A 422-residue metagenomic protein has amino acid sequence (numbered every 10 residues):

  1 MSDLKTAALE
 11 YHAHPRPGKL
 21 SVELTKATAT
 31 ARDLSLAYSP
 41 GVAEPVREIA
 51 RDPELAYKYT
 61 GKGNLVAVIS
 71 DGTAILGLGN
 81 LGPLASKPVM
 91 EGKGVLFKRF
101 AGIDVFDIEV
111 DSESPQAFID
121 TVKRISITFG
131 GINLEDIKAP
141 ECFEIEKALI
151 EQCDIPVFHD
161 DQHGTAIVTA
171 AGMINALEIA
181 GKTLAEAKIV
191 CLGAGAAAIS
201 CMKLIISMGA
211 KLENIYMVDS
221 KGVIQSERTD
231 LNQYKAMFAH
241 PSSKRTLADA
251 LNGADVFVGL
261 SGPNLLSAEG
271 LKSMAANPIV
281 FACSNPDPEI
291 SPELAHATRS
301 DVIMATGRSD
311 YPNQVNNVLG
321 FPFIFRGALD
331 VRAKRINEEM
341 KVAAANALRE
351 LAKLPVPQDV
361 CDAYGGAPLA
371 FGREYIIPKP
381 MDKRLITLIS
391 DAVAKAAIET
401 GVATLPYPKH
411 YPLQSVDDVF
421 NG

Functional and structural regions predicted by a protein language model:
M1-V157, S390, K395-T404, G422: N-terminal ligand-binding/catalytic initiation module
A27, A31, Y38, V42 (+20 more regions): Generic structural signal for well-ordered, non-membrane alpha-helical segments in soluble metabolic enzymes
Y57-K62, K98-R99, R124-S126, I150-E151 (+7 more regions): Solvent-exposed alpha-helices and their adjacent loops that cap or buttress functional pockets in soluble metabolic
L76, L81-A101, H159, H163 (+1 more regions): Glycine-rich phosphate/diphosphate-binding loop of Rossmann-like nucleotide-binding domains
D107, N133-D136, V157-D160, M217 (+3 more regions): General beta-strand structural signal in soluble alpha/beta enzymes
D160, A180, S284-P406: Adenosine-phosphate binding glycine-rich loop
A236-I303, R308-D310: Rossmann-like adenosine-cofactor binding region
